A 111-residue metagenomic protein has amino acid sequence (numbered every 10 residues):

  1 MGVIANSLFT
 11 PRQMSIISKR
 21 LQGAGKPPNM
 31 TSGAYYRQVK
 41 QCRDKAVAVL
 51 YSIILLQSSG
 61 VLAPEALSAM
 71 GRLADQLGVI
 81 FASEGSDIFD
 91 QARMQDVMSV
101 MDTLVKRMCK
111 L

Functional and structural regions predicted by a protein language model:
M1-N6: Short, Lys/Arg-enriched N-terminal segment that forms or immediately precedes the first helix of a structured domain
R12-R20: Short alpha-helical "packing" element that flanks the helix-turn-helix/winged-helix DNA-binding module
Q22-T31: Helix-turn-helix DNA-binding module
Q41, A69-R72, Q76, D96 (+1 more regions): Charged, amphipathic alpha-helical oligomerization/scaffolding segments
R43-L50, I54: C-terminal flanking helix
S52-E84: Intrinsically disordered, low-complexity basic tails/linkers immediately adjacent to helix-turn-helix/homeobox/MYB/SANT
F81-L111: Amphipathic alpha-helical binding modules
